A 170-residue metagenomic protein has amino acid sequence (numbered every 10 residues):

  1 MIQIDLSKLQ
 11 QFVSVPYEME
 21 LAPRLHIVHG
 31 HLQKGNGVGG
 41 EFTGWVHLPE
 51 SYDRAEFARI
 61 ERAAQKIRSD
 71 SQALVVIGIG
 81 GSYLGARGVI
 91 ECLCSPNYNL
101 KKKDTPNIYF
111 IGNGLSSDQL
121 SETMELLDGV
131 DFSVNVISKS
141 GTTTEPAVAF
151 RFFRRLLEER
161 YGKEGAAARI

Functional and structural regions predicted by a protein language model:
M1-R68: Extended, charge-enriched "interface" segments that sit outside catalytic cores
Q65-I170: Glycine-rich phosphate-binding loops that contact phosphosugars or nucleotide phosphates
